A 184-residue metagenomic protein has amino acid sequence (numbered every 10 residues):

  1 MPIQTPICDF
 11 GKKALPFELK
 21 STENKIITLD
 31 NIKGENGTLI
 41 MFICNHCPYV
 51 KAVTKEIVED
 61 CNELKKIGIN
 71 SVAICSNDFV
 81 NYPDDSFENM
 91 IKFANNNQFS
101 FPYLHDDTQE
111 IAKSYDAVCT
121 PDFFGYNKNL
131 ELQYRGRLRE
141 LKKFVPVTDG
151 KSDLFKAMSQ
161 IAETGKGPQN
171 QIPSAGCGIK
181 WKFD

Functional and structural regions predicted by a protein language model:
M1-A162, G167-N170, G178-D184: Chalcogenol-based redox active-site neighborhoods
